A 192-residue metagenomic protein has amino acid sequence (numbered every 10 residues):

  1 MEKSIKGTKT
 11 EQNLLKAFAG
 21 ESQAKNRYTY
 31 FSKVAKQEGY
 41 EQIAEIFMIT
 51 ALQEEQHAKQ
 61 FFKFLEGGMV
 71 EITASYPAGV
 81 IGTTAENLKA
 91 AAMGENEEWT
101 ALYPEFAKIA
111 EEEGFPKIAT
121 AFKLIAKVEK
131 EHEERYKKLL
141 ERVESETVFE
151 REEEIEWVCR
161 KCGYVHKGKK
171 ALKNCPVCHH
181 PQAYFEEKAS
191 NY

Functional and structural regions predicted by a protein language model:
M1-Y192: Non-heme di-metal
